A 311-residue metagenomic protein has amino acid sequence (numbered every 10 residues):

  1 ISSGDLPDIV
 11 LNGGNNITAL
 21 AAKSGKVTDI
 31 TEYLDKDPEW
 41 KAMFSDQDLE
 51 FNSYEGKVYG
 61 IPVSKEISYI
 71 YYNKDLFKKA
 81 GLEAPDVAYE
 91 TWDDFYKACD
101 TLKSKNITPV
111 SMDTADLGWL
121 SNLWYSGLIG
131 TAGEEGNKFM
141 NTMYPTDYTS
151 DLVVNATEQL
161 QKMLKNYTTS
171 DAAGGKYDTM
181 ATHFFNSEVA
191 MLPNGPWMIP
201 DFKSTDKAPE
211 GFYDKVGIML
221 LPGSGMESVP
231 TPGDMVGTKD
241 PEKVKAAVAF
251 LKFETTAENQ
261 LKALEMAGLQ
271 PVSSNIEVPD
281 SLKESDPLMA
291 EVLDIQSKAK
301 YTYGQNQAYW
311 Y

Functional and structural regions predicted by a protein language model:
I1, N15-N16, Y89-Y96, D171-F185: Short helix-initiation/N-cap motifs at beta->coil->alpha
I1-S24, D35-A42, A84-P85, G223-G225 (+3 more regions): Conserved N-terminal structural module of periplasmic/extracytoplasmic solute-binding proteins
P7-D8, E39-F77, A98, P109-M112 (+2 more regions): A structural signal for short loop-to-beta-strand junctions that line the ligand-binding cleft of periplasmic/secreted
G13-S68, Y96-K97, L123, Y213-G217 (+1 more regions): Hinge/lid segment of periplasmic solute-binding proteins
S53, S228, Q270-E277, L288-Y311: C-terminal capping/gating helix-and-loop segments adjacent to ligand/active sites or protein-protein/ligand interfaces
Y54-V63, S68, K78, D93-P145 (+1 more regions): Extracytoplasmic/periplasmic solute-binding protein
A80-E83, K165-N166, T205-Q270: Extracytoplasmic/periplasmic substrate-recognition and gating elements
K97-T101, N141-G174: Glycine-centered hinge/linker elements that transmit conformational signals in sensory and ligand-binding systems
